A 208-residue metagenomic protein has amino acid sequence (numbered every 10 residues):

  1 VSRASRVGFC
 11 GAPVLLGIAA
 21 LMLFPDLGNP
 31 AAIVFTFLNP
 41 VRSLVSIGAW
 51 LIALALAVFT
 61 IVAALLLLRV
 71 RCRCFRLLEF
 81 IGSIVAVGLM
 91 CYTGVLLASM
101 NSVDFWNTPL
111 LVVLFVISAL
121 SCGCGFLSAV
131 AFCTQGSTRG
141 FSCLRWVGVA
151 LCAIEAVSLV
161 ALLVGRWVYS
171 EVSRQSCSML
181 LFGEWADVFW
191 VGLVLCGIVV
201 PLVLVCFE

Functional and structural regions predicted by a protein language model:
V1-L51, A55: Membrane helical hairpin/interfacial module
A53, V58-F207: Long, contiguous internal "core" modules enriched in hydrophobic/ aromatic residues
